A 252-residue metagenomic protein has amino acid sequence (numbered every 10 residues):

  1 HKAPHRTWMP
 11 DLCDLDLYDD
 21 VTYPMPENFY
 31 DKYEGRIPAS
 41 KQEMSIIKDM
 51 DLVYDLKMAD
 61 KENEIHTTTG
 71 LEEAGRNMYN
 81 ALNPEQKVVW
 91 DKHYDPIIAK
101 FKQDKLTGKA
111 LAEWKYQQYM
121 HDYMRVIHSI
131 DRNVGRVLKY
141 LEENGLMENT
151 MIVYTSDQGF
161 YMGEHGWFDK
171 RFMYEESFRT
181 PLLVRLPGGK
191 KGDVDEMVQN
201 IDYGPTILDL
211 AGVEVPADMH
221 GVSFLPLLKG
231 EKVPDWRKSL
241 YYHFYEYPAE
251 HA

Functional and structural regions predicted by a protein language model:
H1, T7, Q158-E164, R185 (+3 more regions): C-terminal cap/loop subdomain of S1 sulfatases and analogous C-terminal strand-loop tails that border
H1, Y123, I127-I130, V134 (+3 more regions): Beta-strand elements within well-structured catalytic alpha/beta cores of enzymes that handle phosphate/sulfate esters
H5-L106, H251: Core domains of carbohydrate- and sulfate-ester-processing enzymes
T7-L17, K139-G189, Q199, A249: Histidine-centered active-site microenvironments of extracellular/periplasmic hydrolases and transferases
T22, L138-L141, A211, L228: Sec/Tat-exported extracytoplasmic proteins
A39-S40, M44, M120-S129, F168-T180 (+2 more regions): A short beta-strand-to-alpha-helix junction
N63-P84, V89-D91, S129-H165: Metal-dependent active-site segment of extracytoplasmic phospho-/sulfohydrolases and closely related
P96-R136: Alpha/beta-hydrolase fold catalytic core
